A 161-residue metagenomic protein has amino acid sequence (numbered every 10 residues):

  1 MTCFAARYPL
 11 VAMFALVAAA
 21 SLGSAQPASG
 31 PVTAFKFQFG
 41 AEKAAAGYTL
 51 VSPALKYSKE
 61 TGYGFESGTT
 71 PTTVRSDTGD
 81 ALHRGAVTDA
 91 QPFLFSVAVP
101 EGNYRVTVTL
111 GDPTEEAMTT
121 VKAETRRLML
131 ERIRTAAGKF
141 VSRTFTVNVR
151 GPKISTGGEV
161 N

Functional and structural regions predicted by a protein language model:
M1-A12: Bacterial N-terminal signal peptides that target proteins for export
F14, L22-N161: Compositionally biased, intrinsically disordered or flexible polar/acidic segments
